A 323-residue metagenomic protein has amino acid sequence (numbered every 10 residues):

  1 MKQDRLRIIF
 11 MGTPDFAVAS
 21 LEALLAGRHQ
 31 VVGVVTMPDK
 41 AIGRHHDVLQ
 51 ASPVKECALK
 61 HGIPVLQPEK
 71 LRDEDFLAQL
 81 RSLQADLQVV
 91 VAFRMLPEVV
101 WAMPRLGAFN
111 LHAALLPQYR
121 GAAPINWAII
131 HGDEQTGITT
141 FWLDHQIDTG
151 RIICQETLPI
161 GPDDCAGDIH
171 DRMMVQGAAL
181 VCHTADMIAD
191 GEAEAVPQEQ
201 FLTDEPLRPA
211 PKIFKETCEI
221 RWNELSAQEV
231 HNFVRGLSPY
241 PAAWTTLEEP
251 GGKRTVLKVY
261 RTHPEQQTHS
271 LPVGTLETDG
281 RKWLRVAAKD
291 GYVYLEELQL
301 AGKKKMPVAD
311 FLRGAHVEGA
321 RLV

Functional and structural regions predicted by a protein language model:
M1-D47: N-terminal Rossmann-like dinucleotide-binding module
R5-L6, H145-E265: Active-site-proximal loop/hinge segments within enzyme catalytic domains
G27, H61, M103-P104: Short, structured coil segments at secondary-structure junctions
A41-D86: N-terminal glycine-/serine-/threonine-rich beta1-alpha1-beta2 phosphate-ribose binding loop of Rossmann-like
E69-H145, T149: Alpha-helical oligomerization interface recognition
C218-V323: An anion-binding loop in the catalytic cleft
